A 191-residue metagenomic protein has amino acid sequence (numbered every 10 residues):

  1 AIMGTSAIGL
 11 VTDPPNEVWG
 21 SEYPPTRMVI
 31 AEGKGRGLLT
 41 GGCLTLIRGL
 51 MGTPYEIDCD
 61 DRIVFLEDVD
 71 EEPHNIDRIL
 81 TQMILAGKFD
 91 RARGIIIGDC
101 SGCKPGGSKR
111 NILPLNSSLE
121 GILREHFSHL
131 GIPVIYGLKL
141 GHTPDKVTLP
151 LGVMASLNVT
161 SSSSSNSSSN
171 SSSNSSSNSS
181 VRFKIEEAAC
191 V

Functional and structural regions predicted by a protein language model:
A1-T45: Conserved anion/nucleotide-ligand pocket segment
M3-E17, G49-G52, E56, T81 (+3 more regions): Generic secondary-structure signature for well-ordered alpha-helical cores
D13-P15, G42-L44, E67-V69, D99-C100 (+2 more regions): Fold-independent oxyanion-binding glycine-rich loops and adjacent beta-strand/coil segments at enzyme active sites
P14-P25, R48-Y55, G107-P114, E120-E125: Short low-complexity stretches enriched in small and charged residues
I30, K34, I63-D70, I96-N111: Glycine-rich phosphate/diphosphate-binding loops and the adjacent beta-loop-alpha structural elements that coordinate
L38-D77: Oxyanion-binding "anion nests"
N75-S161, S179-V191: C-terminal active-site/capping subdomain that shapes the small-molecule cofactor and substrate pocket of enzyme
S162-N178: Asparagine/serine/threonine-enriched low-complexity, disordered tracts, especially those forming N-linked glycosylation
